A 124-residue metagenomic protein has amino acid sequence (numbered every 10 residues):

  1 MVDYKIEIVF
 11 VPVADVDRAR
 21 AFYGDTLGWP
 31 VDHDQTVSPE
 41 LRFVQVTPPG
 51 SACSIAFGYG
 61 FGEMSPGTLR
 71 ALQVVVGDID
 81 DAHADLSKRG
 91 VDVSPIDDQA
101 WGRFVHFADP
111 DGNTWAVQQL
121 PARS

Functional and structural regions predicted by a protein language model:
M1-V2, S124: Basic/polar N-terminal segments that are highly enriched at the extreme N-terminus, encompassing both cleavable
D3-Y4, F10-C53, K88: Core segments of cupin and vicinal oxygen chelate
V13-D17, P49-S51, S65-T114, Q119-A122: Vicinal oxygen chelate
D32-Q35, G58, D97-Q99: Solvent-exposed beta-strand sheet faces enriched in polar/charged residues
P39-L41, R103, S124: Generic structural signal for helix capping and beta-alpha/helix-loop junctions
C53-Y59: Short, charge-rich, low-complexity interaction segments located in flexible loops at or near secondary-structure
